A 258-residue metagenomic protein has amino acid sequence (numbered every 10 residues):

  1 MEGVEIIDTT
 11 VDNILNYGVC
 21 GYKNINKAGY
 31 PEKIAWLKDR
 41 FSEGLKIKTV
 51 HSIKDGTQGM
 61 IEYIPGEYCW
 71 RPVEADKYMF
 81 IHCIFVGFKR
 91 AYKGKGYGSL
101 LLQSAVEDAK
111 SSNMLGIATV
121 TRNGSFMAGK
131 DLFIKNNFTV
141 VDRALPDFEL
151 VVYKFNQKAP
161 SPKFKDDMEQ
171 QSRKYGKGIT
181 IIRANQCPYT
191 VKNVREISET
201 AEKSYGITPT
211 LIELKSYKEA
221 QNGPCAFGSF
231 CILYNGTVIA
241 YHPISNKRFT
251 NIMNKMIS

Functional and structural regions predicted by a protein language model:
M1-K54, E169, K177, N185-Y189 (+1 more regions): Short amphipathic alpha-helix that is part of the acyltransferase structural core
T49, G56-E67, F80, F85: Conserved beta-strand in the GNAT
V73-R90, T180: Conserved acetyl-CoA binding element of GNAT-fold acetyltransferases
K93-E107, K135: Conserved acetyl-CoA-binding loop-helix of GNAT-fold acetyltransferases
E107-G124: Conserved GNAT acetyl-CoA-binding A-motif
V120-T121, N137-V152, I239: Conserved catalytic-core motifs of GNAT/GCN5-like acyltransferases
P146-Q170: C-terminal "cap" of GNAT-fold acetyltransferases
N235-S258: Non-catalytic, surface beta->alpha helical segment in thiol-disulfide oxidoreductase systems
